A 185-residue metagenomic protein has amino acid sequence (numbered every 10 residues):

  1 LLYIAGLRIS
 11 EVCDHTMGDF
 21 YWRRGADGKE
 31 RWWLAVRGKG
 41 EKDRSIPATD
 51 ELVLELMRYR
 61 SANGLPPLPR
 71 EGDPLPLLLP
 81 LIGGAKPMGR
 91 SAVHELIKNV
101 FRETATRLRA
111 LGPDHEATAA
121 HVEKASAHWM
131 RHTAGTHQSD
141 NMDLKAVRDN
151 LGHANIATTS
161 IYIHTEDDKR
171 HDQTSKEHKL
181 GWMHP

Functional and structural regions predicted by a protein language model:
L1, R37, G89, A119 (+2 more regions): Residue-level marker of regulatory loop/turn positions in helix-turn-helix DNA-binding domains and in histidine
L1-S10, W33-L34, T136-H137, H178: Short pre-functional
L2-G28: Short, charged phosphate-coordinating catalytic segments
G38-R58, D73-N99: C-terminal catalytic core of Y-nucleophile DNA break-rejoin enzymes
H94-D149: Short, basic (Lys/Arg/His-rich) helix/loop patches that form interaction surfaces in the mid-to-C-terminal regions
L151, N155-K176: Catalytic-site neighborhood detector that most strongly recognizes the C-terminal catalytic loop/helix of tyrosine
E177-P185: C-terminal secondary-structure termini that scaffold catalytic or DNA-interacting sites
